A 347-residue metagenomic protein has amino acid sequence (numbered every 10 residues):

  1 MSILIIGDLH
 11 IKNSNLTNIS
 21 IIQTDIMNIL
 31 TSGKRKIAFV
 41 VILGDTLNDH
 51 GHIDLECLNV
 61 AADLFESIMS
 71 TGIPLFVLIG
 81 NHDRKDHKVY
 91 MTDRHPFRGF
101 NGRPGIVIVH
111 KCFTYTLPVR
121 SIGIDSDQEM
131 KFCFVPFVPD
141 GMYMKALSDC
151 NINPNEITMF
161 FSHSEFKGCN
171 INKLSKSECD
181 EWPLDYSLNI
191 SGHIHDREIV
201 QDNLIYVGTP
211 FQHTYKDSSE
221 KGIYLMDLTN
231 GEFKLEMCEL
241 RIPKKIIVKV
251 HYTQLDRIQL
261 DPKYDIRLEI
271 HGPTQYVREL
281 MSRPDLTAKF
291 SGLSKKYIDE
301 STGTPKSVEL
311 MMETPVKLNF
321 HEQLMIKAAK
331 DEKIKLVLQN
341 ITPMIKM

Functional and structural regions predicted by a protein language model:
M1-G72, A146, I152, N340 (+1 more regions): N-terminal active-site segment of His-dependent metallophosphoesterases
M1-I3, H10, S14, Q23-K34 (+9 more regions): A structural signal for the main folded, soluble domain(s) of proteins
L4, K131-C133, Y224: Conserved beta-strand elements of the Class I
I11, N48, F166, D196 (+1 more regions): Short, glycine/acidic-enriched loop or turn micro-motifs at the edges of active sites
F39, H52-Y206: His/Asp/Glu-rich metal-coordinating catalytic cores of metallo-dependent phosphodiesterases/hydrolases acting on
F39, L228-M347: Accessory, non-catalytic peripheral segments of nucleic-acid enzymes
G192-T253: A conserved active-site cap/scaffold subdomain adjacent to cofactor or substrate pockets
